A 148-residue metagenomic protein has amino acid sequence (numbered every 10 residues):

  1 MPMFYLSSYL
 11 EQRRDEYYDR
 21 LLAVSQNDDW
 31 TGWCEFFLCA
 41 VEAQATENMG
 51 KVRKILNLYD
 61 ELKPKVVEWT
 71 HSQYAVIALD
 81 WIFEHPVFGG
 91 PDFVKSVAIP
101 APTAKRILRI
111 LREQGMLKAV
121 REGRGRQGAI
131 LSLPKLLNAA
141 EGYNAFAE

Functional and structural regions predicted by a protein language model:
M1-V52: Phosphate/pyrophosphate-binding active-site loops
M49, P91, G142-A145: Short conserved micro-motifs at the rims of enzyme active sites and ligand-binding pockets
M49-L79: Short alpha-helical segments that sit at the start of domains
H71-S72, A119-F146: Short, cationic-aromatic polyanion-contact patches
L79, E84-V97: Short acidic, hydrophobic short linear motifs in intrinsically disordered regions
I82, A104-Q114, L131: Basic amphipathic alpha-helical segments that dock to polyanions
V94, R112-K118: Alpha-helix C-terminal capping/helix-coil junction sites
